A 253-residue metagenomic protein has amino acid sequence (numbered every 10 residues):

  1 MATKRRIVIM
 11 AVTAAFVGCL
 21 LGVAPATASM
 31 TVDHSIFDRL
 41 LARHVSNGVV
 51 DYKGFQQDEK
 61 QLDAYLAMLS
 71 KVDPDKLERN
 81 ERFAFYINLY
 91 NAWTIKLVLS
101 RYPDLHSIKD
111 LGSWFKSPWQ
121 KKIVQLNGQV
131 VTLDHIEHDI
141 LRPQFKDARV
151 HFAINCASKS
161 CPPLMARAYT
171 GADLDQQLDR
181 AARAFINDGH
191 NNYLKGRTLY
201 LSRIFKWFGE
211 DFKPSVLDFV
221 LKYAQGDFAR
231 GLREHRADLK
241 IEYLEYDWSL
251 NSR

Functional and structural regions predicted by a protein language model:
M1-I9: Twin-arginine (Tat) signal peptide motif
A11-G22: Bacterial N-terminal signal peptides
G22, A26-S29: Boundary at the C-terminal end of the N-terminal hydrophobic targeting segment
S29-R253: Interaction/scaffold regions that mediate signaling and macromolecular assembly across diverse proteins
